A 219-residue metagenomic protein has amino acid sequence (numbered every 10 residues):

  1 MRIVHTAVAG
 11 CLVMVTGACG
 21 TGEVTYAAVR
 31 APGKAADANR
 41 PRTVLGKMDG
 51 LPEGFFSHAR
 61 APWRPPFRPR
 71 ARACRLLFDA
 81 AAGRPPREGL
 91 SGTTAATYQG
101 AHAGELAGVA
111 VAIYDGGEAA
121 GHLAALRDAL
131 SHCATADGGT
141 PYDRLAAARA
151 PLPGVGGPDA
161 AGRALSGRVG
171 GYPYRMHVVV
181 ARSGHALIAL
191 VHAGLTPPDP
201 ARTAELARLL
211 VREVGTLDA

Functional and structural regions predicted by a protein language model:
M1-C11: N-terminal export and membrane-targeting signals
V15-A18: C-terminal motif of bacterial Sec signal peptides marking the signal peptidase cleavage site
G20-E23: Bacterial signal peptide processing site
A28-G50: Post-signal peptide N-terminal segment of mature Sec-exported envelope proteins
F55-Y174, P200, L206, D218: A small/polar (G/S/T-enriched), proline-flanked helix-loop surface module common in exported/cell-envelope proteins
A107-A110, H185-G194: Short, well-ordered beta-strand elements
P173-A186, T196: Extended hydrophobic
V191-A219: Surface-exposed amphipathic alpha-helical segments
